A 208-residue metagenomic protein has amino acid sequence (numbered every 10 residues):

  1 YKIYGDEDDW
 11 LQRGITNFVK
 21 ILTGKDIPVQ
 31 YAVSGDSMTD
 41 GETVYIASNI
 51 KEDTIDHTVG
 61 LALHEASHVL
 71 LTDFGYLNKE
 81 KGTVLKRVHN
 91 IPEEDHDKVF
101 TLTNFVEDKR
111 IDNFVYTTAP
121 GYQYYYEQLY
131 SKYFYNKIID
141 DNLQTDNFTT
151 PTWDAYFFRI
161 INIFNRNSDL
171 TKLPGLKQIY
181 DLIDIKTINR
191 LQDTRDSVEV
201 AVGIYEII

Functional and structural regions predicted by a protein language model:
Y1-F148, I161-S168: Basic/hydrophobic alpha-helical interface regions
Y135-I208: Pan-zinc metallopeptidase signature
